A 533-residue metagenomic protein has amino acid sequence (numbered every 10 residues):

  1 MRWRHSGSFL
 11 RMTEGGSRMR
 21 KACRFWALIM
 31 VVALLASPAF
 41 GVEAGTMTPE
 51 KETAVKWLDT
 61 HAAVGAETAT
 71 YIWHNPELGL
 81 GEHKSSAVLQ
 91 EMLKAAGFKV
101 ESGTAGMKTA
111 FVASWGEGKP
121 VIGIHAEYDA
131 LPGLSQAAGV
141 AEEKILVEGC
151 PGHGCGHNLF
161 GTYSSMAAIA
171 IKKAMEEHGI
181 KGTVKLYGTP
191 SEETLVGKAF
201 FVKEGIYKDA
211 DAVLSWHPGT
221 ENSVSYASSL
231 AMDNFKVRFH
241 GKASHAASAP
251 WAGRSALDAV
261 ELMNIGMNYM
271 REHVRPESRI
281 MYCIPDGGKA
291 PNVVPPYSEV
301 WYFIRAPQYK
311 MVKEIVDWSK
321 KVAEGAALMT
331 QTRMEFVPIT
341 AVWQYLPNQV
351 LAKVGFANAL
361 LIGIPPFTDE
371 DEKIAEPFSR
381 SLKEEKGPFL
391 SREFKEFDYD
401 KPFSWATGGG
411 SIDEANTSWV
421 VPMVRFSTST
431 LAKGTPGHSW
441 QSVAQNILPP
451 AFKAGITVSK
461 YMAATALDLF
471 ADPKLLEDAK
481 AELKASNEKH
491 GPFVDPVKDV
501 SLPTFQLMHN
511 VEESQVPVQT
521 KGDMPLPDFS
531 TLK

Functional and structural regions predicted by a protein language model:
M1-R18: Short, Lys/Arg-enriched N-terminal segments with co-localized hydrophobic residues within the first ~10-30 amino acids
R18, S37-G41: Sec/Tat signal peptide C-region and signal peptidase I cleavage site
A27-P38: Bacterial N-terminal signal peptides
V42-G45, E261-K533: Metal-dependent amide/peptide-bond hydrolase catalytic core, centered on the "pita-bread" metallohydrolase fold
G45-H153, N158-T183: Acidic/His- and Gly-rich active-site-bordering loop/insert found across diverse amide/peptide-bond hydrolases
H61-A62, A69, W73-P76, G97 (+5 more regions): Sec/Tat-exported extracytoplasmic proteins
I72, A113, I124, H157 (+9 more regions): Divalent metal-coordination and catalytic microenvironments
K144-G152, N158-L159, M175-P295, R305 (+1 more regions): Histidine/acidic-residue-rich, glycine-tolerant segments that coordinate divalent metal ions
